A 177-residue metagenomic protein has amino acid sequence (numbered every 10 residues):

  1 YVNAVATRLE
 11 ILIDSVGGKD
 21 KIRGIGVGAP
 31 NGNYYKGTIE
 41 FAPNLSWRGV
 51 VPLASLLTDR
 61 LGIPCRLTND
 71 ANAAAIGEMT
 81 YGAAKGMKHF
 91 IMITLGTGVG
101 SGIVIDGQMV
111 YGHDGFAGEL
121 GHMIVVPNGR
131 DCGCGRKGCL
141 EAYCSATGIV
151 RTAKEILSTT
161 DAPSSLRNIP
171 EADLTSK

Functional and structural regions predicted by a protein language model:
Y1-G17: Conserved active-site "lid/cap" helical segment
V2-A6, K21-I25, N31-H89: Glycine-rich phosphate-binding loop and adjoining helix at the ATP-binding site of ATP-dependent phosphoryl-transfer
L9, A54, V150: Generic structural marker for isolated residues within well-ordered, non-membrane alpha-helices of soluble domains
P30-N33, G96-G98: Short glycine-rich anion-binding loops that position phosphate/pyrophosphate groups of nucleotides and phosphorylated
M87-Y143: Glycine-rich phosphate-binding loop of actin/hexokinase-like ATP-binding domains
L140-K177: A mobile "lid/hinge" subdomain adjacent to the ATP/sugar-phosphate binding pocket shared across diverse ATP-dependent
